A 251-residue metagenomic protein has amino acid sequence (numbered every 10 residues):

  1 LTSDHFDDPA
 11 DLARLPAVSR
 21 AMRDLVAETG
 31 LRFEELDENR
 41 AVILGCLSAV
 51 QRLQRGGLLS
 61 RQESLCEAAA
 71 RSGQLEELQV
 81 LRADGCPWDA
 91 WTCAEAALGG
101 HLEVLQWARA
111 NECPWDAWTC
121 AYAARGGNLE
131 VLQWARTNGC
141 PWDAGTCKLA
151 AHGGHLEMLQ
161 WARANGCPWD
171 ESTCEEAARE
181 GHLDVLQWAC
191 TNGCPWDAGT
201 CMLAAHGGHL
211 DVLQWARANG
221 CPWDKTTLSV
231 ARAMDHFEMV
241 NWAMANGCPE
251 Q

Functional and structural regions predicted by a protein language model:
L1-Q251: Ankyrin repeat (ANK) tandem alpha-helical domains that serve as protein-protein interaction scaffolds, prominent
